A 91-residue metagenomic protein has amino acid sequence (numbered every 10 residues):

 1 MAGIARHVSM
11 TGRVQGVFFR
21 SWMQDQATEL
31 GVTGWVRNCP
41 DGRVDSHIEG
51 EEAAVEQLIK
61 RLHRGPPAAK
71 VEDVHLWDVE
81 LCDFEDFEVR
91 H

Functional and structural regions predicted by a protein language model:
M1-H91: Intrinsically disordered, low-complexity, mixed-charge
